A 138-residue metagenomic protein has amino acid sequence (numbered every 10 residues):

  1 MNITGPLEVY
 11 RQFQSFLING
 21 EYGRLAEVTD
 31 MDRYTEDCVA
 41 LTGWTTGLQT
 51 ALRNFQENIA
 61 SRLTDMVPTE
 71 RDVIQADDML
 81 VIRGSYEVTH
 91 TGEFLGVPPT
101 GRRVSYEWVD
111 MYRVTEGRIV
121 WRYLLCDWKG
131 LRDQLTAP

Functional and structural regions predicted by a protein language model:
M1-E8, T136-P138: Basic/polar N-terminal segments that are highly enriched at the extreme N-terminus, encompassing both cleavable
I3, L7, G23-D78, S85: A solvent-exposed, acidic/Ser-Thr-rich amphipathic alpha-helical stretch
Q12-F13, L25: Generic hydrophobic alpha-helical segments
V73-V81, R113-V120: A short, structured loop/turn motif at beta-sheet edges
G84-Y86, L124-L125: Short, well-ordered beta-to-alpha junction loops that form the rim of enzyme active sites and present histidine/acidic
S85-T115: Exposed beta-sheet edge and beta->alpha loop/turn motif
V120-P138: Low-complexity, intrinsically disordered terminal/linker segments enriched in charged and Gly/Pro repeats
